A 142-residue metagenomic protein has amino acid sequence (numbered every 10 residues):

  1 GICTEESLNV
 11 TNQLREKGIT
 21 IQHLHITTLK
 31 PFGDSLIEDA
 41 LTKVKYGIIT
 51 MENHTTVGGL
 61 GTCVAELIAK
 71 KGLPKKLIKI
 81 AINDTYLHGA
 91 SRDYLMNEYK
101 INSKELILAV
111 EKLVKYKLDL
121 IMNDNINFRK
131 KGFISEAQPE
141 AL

Functional and structural regions predicted by a protein language model:
G1-L142: Thiamine diphosphate
